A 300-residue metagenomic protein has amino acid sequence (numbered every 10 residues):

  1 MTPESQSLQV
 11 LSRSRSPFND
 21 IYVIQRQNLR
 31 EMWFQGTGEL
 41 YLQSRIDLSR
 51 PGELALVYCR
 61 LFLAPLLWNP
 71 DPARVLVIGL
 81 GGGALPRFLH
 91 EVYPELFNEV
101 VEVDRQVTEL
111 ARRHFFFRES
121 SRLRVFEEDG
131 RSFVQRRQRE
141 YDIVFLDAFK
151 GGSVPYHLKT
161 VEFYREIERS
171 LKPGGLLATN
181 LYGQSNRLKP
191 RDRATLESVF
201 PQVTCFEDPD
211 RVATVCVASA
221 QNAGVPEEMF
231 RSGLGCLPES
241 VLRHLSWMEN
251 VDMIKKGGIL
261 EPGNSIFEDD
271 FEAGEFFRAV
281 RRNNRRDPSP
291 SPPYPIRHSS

Functional and structural regions predicted by a protein language model:
T2-E31, Q35-T37, Q202-S300: Soluble small-group transferase modules, centered on the S-adenosyl donor enzyme superfamily
L8, S14, Q25, R50-P173 (+5 more regions): The AdoMet/dcAdoMet-binding core of the Class I SAM-like
T37, Y41-R50: Acidic/histidine-rich helix-loop elements that form or flank divalent-metal/phosphate-binding sites at the catalytic
G38-L40, F149-G152, L177: A short, flexible beta-alpha/helix-coil linker loop
F149, Y182-Q184, D208, Q221: Histidine- and/or cysteine-centered catalytic micro-motif in compact active-site loops
G174-L181: Conserved beta-strand signature within the Rossmann-like core of class I S-adenosyl-L-methionine
Y182-E197: Conserved class I S-adenosyl-L-methionine
